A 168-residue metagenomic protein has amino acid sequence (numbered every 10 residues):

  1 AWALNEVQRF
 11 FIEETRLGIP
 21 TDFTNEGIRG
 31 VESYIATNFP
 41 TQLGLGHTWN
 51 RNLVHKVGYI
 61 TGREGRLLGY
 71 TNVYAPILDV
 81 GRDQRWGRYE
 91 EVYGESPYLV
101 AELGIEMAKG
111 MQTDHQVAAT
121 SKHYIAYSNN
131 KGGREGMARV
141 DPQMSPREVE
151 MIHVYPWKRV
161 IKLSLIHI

Functional and structural regions predicted by a protein language model:
A1-I166: Glycoside hydrolase catalytic-domain context in secreted enzymes
